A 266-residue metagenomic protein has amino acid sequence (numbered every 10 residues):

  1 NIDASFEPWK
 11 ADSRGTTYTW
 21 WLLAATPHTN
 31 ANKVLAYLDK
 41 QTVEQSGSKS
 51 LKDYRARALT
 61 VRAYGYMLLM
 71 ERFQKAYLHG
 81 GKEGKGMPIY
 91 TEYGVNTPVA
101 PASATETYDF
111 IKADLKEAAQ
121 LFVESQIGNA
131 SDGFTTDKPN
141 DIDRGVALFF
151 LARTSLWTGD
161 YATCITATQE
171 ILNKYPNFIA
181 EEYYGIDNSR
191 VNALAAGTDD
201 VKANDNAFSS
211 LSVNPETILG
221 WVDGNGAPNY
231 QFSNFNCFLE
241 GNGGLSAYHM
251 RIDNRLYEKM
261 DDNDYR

Functional and structural regions predicted by a protein language model:
I2-F73, A102-T105, Q120-F122: Conserved, well-structured interaction surfaces
N30, T107, D114, L121 (+2 more regions): Alpha-helical solenoid repeat scaffolds, predominantly canonical TPR units
K49, R72-D109: Short coil/linker segments at helix-helix boundaries
D53, T60, G84, E106 (+2 more regions): Residue signature of alpha-solenoid helical repeat architecture, marking inter-repeat boundaries and helix-start
K116, R144-G145, F149-Y184: Aromatic-residue-lined binding/catalytic grooves and analogous aromatic/hydrophobic interfacial grooves in multimeric
I165-R266: Hydrophobic-face positions in mid-chain alpha helices that act as interaction patches
